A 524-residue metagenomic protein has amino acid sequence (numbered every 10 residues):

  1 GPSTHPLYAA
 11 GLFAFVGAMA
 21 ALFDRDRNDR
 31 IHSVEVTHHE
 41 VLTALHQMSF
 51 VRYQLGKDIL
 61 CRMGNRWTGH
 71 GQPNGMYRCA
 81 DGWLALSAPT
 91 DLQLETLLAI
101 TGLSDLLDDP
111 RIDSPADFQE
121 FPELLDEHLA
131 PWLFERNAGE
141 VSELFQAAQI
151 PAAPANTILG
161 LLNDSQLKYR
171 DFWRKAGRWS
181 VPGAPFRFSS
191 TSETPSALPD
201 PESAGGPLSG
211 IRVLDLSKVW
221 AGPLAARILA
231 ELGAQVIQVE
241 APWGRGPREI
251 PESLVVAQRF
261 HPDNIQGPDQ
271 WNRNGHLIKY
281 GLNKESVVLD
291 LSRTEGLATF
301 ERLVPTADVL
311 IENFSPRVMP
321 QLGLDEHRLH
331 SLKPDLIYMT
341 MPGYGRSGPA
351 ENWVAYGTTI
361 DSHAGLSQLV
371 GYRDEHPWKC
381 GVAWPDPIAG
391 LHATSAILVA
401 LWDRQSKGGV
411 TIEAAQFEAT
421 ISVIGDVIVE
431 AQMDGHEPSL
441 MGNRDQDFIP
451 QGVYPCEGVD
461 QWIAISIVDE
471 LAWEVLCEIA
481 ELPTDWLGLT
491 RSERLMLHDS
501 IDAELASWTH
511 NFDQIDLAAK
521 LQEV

Functional and structural regions predicted by a protein language model:
G1-P6, D26-L42, R62-G69, P110-A116 (+5 more regions): Conserved Rossmann-fold dehydrogenase catalytic segment
G1-R27, P131, G139, A176 (+2 more regions): N-terminal helix-loop segment corresponding to the beta1-alpha1 unit of nucleotide/adenylate-binding folds
A9-I31, A44, M48-K57, L98-D105 (+3 more regions): Oxidoreductase and adenylate-handling cofactor-binding alpha/beta cores
H38-T43, D81, P89-L92, L159-G160 (+5 more regions): Glycine-rich beta-alpha junction loops
G56-N74, D434-Q451, I515: Active-site Gly/Thr loop motif
L60-M63, T68-G71, R78-C79, L124 (+5 more regions): Terminal low-complexity tails and localization/encapsulation signals of metabolic enzymes
W67, Q72-A148, A152, P450-V524: Aromatic-enriched alpha-helical interface/lid elements that frame and gate functional surfaces
A147-A152, L167, A234-I237, T306 (+2 more regions): Alpha-to-beta junction loops
